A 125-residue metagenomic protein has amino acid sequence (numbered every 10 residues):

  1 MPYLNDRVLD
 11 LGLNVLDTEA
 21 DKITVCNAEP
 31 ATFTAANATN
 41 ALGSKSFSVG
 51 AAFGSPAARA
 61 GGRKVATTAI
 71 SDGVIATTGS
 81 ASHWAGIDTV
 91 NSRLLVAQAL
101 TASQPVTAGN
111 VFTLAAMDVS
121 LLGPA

Functional and structural regions predicted by a protein language model:
M1-S82, D88-A125: Small cysteine-rich, disulfide-bonded extracellular modules of the LU/uPAR three-finger superfamily and closely related
